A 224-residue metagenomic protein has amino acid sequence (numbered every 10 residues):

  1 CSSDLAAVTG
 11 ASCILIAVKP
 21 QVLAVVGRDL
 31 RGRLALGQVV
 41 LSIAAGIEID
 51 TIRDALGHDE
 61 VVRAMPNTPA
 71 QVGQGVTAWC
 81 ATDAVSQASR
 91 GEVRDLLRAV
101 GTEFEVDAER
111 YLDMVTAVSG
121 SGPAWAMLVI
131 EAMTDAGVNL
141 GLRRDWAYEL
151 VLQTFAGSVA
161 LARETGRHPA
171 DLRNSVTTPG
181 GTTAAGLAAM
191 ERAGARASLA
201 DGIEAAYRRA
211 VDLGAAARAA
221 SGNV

Functional and structural regions predicted by a protein language model:
C1-S2: Short, small-residue-biased leader/transition segments that mark boundaries at the very start of proteins
L5-R33: Rossmann-like NAD(P)-binding element
A7-V8, L23, R143-L150, L172: Small-residue helix-packing motif on alpha-helices
L30-L36, A55-L56: Short, conserved loop/helix-junction motifs that constitute active-site signature segments in enzyme catalytic cores
R33-E48: ADP-ribose/adenylate-binding Rossmann-like module
V39-S42, I52-T68: Rossmann-fold dehydrogenase core element
T51-E60, V76-M114, W125-E164: Internal alpha-helical scaffold of NAD(P)-dependent oxidoreductase catalytic cores
L152-V224: NAD(P)-dependent Rossmann-like dehydrogenase/reductase catalytic/cofactor-binding core
